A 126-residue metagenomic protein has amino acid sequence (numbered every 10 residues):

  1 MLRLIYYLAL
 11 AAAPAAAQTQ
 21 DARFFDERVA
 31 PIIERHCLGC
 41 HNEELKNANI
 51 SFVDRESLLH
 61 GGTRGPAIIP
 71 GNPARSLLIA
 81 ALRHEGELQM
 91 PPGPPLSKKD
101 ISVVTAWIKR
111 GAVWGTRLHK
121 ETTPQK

Functional and structural regions predicted by a protein language model:
L4-A13: Sec-dependent N-terminal signal peptides
A15-K126: Aromatic- and Gly/Pro-enriched helix-to-coil junctions and flexible linker segments
